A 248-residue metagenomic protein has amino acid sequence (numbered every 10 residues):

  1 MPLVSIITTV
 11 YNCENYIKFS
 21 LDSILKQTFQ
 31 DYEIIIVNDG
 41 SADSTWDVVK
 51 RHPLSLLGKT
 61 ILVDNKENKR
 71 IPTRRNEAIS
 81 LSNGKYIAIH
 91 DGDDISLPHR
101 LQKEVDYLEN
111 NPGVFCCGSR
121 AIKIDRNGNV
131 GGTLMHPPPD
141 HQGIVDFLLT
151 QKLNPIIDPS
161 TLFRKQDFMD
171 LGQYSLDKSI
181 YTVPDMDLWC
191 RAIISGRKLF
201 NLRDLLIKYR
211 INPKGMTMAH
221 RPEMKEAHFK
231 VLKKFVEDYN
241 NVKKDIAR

Functional and structural regions predicted by a protein language model:
N15-K18, D43-R51, I95, H99: Acidic helix N-cap motif at the loop->helix transition within catalytic regions of sugar-transfer enzymes
D22-D31: Short, acidic, metal-binding catalytic loop of nucleotide-sugar glycosyltransferases
N38-D47, E67, D91: A conserved acidic beta->alpha catalytic loop
N65-S82, K103: Glycine-rich, basic loop-to-helix element that forms the pyrophosphate-binding segment of sugar-nucleotide handling
P72, S80, P138-V231: Conserved nucleotide-sugar donor-binding catalytic segment
I87: Short aromatic/hydrophobic "clamp" motif used to bind/position activated sugar donors
D91-I95, R120: The conserved acidic donor/metal-binding loop of glycosyltransferases
H99-G132: Conserved donor NDP-sugar-binding/catalytic core segment of glycosyltransferases
